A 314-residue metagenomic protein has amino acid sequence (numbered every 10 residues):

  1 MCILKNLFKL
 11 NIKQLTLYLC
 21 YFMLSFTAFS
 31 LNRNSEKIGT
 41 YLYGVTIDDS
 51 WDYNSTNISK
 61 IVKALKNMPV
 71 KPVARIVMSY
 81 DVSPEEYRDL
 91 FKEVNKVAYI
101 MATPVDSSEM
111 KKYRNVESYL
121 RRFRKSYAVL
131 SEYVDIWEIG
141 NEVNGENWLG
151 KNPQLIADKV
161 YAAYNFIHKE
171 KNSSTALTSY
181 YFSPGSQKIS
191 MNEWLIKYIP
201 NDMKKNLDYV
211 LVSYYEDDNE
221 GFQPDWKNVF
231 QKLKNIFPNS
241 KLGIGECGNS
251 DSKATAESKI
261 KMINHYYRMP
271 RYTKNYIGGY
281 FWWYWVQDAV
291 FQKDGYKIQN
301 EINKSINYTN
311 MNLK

Functional and structural regions predicted by a protein language model:
L31-S79: Boundary/entry segment of secreted carbohydrate-active catalytic domains
I47-I58, A74-Y87, S107-Y119, G145-N147 (+4 more regions): Acidic-and-aromatic substrate-binding clefts and catalytic sites of carbohydrate-active enzymes
I58-F123, N152-L177: Aromatic-lined substrate-binding rim segments of carbohydrate-active enzymes
A102-P104, M191-P224, F230, G245-N249 (+1 more regions): Aromatic- and acid-rich polysaccharide-binding/catalytic face of secreted or lumenal carbohydrate-active enzymes
K112-I139, L155-H168, S190-K205, N264-T273: An active-site-proximal structural segment forming one wall of the substrate-binding cleft that immediately precedes
K125-P153, A176-Y181, G278-Y284: Active-site groove signature of glycoside hydrolases
V160, Y164-N192, S240-S250, Y276-W285: Aromatic-lined carbohydrate-recognition surfaces of secreted/lumenal glycan-active proteins
G243, C247-K314: Substrate-binding cleft of secreted/luminal carbohydrate-active enzymes
